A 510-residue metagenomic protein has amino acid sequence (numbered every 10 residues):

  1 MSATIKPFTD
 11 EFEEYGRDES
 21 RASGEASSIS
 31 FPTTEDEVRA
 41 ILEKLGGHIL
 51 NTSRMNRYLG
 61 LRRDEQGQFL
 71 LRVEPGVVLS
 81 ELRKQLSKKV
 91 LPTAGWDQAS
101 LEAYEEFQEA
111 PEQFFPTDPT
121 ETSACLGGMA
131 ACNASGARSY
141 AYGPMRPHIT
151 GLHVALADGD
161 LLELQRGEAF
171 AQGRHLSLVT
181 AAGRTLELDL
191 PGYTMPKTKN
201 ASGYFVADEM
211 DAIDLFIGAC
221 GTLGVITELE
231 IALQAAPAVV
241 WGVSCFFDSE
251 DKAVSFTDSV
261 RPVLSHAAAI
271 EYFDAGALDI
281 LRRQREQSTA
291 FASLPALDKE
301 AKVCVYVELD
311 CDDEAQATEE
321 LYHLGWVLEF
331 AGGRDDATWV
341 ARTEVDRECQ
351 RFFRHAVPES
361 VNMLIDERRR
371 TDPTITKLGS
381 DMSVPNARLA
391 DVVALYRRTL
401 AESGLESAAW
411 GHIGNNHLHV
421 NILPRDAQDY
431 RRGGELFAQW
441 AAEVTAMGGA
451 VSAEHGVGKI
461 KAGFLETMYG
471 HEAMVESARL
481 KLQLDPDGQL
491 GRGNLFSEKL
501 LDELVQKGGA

Functional and structural regions predicted by a protein language model:
M1-L71, K84-A94, E230-L233, A277-R285 (+5 more regions): N-terminal flexible segment immediately upstream of the FAD-binding catalytic core in FAD-dependent oxidoreductases
A40, K44-L45, L86, W96 (+5 more regions): A generic structural signal for well-ordered alpha-helical segments
L59, S80, K84-K88, G95-P262 (+3 more regions): FAD-binding subdomain of flavoenzyme oxidoreductases
I217-A219, V225-G434, E443, M447: C-terminal substrate-recognition/cap domain of FAD-linked oxidoreductases
H412, A450-V457, R492-L495: Short acidic/histidine-rich active-site segments
A438-E476, L480: C-terminal structured "cap/appendage" subdomains that terminate the fold
A462-A510: Activity-critical C-terminal alpha-helical subdomain
